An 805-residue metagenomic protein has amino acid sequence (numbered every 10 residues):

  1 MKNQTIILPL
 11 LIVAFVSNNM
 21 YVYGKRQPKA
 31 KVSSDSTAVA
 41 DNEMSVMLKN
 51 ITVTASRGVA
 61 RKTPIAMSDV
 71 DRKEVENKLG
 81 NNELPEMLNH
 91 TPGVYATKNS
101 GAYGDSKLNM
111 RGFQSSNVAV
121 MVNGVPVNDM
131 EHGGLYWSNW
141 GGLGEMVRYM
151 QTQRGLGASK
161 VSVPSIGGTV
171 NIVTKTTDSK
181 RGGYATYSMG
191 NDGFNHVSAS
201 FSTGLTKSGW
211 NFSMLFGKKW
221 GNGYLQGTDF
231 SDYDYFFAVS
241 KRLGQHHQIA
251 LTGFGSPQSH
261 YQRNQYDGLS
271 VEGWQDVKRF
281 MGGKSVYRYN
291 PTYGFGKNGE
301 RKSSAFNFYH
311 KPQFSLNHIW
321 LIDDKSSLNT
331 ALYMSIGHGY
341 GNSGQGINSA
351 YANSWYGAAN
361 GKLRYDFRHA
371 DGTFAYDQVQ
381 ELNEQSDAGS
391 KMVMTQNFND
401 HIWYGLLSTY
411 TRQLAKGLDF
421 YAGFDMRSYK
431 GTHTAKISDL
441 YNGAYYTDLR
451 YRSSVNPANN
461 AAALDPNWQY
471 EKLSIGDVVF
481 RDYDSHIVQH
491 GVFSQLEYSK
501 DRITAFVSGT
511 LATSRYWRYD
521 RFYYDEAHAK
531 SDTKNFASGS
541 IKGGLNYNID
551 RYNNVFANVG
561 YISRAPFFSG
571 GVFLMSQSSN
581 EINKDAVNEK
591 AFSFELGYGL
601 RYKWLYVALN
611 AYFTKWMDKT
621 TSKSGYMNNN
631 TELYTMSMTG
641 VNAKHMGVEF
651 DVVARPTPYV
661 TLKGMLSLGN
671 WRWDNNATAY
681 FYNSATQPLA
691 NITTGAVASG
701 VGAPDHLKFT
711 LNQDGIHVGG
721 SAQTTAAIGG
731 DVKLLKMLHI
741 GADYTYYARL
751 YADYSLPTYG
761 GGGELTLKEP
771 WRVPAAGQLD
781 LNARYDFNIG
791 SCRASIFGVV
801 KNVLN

Functional and structural regions predicted by a protein language model:
S45-L79, K107: N-terminal periplasmic "start-of-domain" segments of outer-membrane beta-barrel proteins
P85-P126, G142, R148: Extracytoplasmic beta-strand/coil segments of soluble accessory domains associated with Gram-negative outer-membrane
K107, P126-R154, V173-K175: Short acidic/polar hinge/loop motifs at secondary-structure boundaries that mediate gating or recognition
G182, M189-W220, L225-N264, Q313-D323 (+1 more regions): Transmembrane beta-barrel wall of Gram-negative outer-membrane proteins
S240, Q248-S315, N342-T395, N459-L473 (+1 more regions): Acidic/polar loop-and-plug regions of large Gram-negative outer-membrane beta-barrel proteins
S499-D501, F613-K615, M636-L756: Gram-negative outer-membrane beta-barrel transporters
R515-F522, T533, Y547-S593, Y606 (+4 more regions): Surface-exposed extracellular loop regions of Gram-negative outer-membrane beta-barrel proteins, predominantly
L662, T745-G760, Y785-N805: C-terminal beta-signal and adjacent terminal beta-strands/loops of Gram-negative outer-membrane beta-barrel proteins
